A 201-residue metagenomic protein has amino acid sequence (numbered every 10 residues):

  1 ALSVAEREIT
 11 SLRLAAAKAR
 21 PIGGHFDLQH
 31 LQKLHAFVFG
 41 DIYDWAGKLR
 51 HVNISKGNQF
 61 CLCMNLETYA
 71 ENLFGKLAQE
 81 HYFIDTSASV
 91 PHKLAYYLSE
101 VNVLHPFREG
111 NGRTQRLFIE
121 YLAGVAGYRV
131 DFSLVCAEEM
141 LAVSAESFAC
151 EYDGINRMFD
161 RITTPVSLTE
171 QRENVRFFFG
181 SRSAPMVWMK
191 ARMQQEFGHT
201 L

Functional and structural regions predicted by a protein language model:
A1-L201: FIC/Doc superfamily catalytic core
